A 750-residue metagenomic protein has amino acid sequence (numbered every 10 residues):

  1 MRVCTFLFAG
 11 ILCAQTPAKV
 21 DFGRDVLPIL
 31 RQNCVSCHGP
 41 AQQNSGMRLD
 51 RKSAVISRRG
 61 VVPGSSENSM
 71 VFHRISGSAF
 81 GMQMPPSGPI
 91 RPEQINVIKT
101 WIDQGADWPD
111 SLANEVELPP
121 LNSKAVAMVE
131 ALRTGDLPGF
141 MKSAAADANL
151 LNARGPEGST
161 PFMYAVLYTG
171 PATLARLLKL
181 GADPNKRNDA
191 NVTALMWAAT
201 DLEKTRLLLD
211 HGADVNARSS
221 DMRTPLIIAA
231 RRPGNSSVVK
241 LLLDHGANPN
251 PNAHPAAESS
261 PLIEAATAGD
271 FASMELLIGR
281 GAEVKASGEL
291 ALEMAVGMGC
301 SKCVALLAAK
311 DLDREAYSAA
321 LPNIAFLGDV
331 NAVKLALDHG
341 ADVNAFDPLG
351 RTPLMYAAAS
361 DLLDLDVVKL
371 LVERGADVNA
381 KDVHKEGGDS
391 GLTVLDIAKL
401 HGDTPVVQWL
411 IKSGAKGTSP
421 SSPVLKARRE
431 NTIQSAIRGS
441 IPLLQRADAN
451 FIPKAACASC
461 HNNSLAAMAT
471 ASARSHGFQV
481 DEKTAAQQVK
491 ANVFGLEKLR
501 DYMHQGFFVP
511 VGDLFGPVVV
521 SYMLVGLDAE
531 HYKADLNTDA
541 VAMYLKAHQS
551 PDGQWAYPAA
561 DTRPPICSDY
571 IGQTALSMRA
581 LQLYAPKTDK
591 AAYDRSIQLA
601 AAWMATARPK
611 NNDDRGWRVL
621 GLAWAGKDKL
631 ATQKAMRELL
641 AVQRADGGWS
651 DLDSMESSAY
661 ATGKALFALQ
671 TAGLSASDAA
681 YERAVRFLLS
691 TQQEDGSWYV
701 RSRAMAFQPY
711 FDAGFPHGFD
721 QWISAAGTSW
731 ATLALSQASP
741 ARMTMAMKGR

Functional and structural regions predicted by a protein language model:
V3-L12: Sec-dependent N-terminal signal peptides
C13-P138, K142, P156-T160, Y164 (+2 more regions): Aromatic- and Gly/Pro-enriched helix-to-coil junctions and flexible linker segments
L121-E130, A153-Y164, R187-A194, R218-I227 (+6 more regions): Ankyrin-repeat boundary/"N-cap" motif
N122-A127, H245, R280, V304-L327 (+3 more regions): Ankyrin-repeat-protein effector appendages
E130-G135, Y164-G170, W197-L202, I228-N235 (+6 more regions): Ankyrin repeat A-helix N-terminal signature
D136-A144, G170-L178, D201-D210, G234-D244 (+5 more regions): Ankyrin repeat structural motif
L150-L151, P184, V215, P249-P251 (+5 more regions): Ankyrin-repeat inter-repeat connecting loop/turn
K186, P251, H339, N344 (+3 more regions): Preference for long, amphipathic alpha-helical scaffolds in soluble/luminal domains and all-alpha bundles
